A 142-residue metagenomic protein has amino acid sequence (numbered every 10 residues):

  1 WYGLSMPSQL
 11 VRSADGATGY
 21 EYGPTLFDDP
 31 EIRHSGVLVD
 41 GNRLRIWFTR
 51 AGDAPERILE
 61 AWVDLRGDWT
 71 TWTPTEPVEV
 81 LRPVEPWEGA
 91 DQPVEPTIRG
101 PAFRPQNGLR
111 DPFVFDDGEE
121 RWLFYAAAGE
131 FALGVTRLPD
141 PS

Functional and structural regions predicted by a protein language model:
W1-N107, D116-S142: Beta-rich carbohydrate-recognition and catalytic domains
R110-P112: Non-cytosolic head/periplasmic domains of membrane-anchored proteins
